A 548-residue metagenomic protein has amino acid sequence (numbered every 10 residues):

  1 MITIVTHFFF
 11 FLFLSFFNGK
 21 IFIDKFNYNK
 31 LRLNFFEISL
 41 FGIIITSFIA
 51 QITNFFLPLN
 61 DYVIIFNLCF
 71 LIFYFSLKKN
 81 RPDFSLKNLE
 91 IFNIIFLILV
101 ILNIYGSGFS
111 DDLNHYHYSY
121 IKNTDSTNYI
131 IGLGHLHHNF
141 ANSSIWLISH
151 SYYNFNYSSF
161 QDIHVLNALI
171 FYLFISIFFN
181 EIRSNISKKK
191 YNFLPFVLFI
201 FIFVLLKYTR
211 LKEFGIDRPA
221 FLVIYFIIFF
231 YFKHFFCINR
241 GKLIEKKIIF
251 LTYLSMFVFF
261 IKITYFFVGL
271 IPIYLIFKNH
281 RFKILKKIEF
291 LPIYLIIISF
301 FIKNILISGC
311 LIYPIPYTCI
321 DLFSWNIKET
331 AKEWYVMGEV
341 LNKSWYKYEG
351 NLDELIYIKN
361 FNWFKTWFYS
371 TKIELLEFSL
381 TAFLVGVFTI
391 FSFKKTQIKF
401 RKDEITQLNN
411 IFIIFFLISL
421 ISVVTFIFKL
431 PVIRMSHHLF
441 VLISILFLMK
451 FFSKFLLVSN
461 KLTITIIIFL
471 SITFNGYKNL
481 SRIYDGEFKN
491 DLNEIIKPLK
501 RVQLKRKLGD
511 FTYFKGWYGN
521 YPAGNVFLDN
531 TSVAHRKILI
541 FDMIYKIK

Functional and structural regions predicted by a protein language model:
M1-F84, V423-F426: Membrane-embedded, hydrophobic transmembrane alpha-helices
F17, I21, I170-I186, Y357-I405: Hydrophobic, aromatic-rich transmembrane alpha-helices and their immediate juxtamembrane boundary segments
A50-N54, Y208, K247-I263, F267-Y274 (+3 more regions): Membrane-interface alpha helices of multi-pass inner-membrane proteins
Y74, K79, F84, V268-Y294: Perimembrane helix-loop-helix junctions
N88-V100, Y253, R281-I305, T465-L470: Hydrophobic alpha-helical membrane-interfacial segments at the cytosolic entry of transmembrane helices
V100-N192, L211: Active-site lumenal/periplasmic loops and adjacent helix-entry segments of GT-C-fold, multi-pass membrane
Y105-G108, S149, K287-S379: Membrane-lumen/periplasm interface segments of specific transmembrane helices in polyprenyl phosphate-linked
Y317, D321-Y357, F361, K461-K548: Intrinsically disordered, polar/acidic, low-complexity terminal segments
